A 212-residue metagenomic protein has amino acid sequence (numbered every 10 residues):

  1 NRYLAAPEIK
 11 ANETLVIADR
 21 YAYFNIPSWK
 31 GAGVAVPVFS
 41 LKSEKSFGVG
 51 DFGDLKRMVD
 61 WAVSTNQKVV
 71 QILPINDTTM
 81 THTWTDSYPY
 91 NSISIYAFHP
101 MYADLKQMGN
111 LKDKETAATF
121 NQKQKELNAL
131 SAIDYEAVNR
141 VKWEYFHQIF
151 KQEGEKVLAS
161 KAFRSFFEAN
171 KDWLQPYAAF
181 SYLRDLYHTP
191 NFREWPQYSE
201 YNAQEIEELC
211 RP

Functional and structural regions predicted by a protein language model:
N1-E8, W61, W84: Alpha-glucan (starch/glycogen) binding determinants
Y3-N25: Extracellular beta-sheet/turn segments enriched in Thr/Pro/Gly and aliphatic residues
I26-P212: Acidic/aromatic-lined carbohydrate-recognition and catalytic surfaces of CAZymes acting on diverse glycans
